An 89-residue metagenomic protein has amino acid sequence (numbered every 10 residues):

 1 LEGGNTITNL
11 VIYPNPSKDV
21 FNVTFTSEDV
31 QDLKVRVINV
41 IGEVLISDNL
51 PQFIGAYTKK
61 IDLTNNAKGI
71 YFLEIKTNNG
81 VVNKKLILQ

Functional and structural regions predicted by a protein language model:
L1-Y13, S17-Q89: C-terminal outer-membrane/trafficking sorting elements
